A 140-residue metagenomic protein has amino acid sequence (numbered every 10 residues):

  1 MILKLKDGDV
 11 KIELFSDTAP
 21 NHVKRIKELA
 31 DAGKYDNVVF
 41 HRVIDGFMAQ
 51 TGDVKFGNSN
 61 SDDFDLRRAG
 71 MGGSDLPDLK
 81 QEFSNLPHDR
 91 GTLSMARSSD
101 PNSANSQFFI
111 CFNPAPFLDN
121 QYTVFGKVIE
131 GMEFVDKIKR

Functional and structural regions predicted by a protein language model:
M1-R140: Cyclophilin-like peptidyl-prolyl cis-trans isomerases
